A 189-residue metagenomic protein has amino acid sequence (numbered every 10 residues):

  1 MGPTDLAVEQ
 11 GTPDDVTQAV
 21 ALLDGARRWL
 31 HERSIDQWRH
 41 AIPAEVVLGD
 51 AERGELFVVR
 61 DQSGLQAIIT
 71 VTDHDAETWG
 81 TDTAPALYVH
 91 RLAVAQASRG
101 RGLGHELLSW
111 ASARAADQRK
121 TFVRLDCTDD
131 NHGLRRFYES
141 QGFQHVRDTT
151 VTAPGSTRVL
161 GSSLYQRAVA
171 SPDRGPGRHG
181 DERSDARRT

Functional and structural regions predicted by a protein language model:
A7-A21: A short beta-loop-alpha structural element at the N-terminal edge of CoA-dependent acyl/N-acetyltransferase catalytic
P13, D24-A97, H105-W110, R114 (+3 more regions): Acetyl-CoA-dependent GNAT
Q18, W110, R114, R136-F137: Structural preference for long, well-ordered alpha-helical segments within the folded cores of structured domains
A86, T128-H132, S140-Q141, V151-T189: C-terminal "cap" of GNAT-fold acetyltransferases
R101, H105, H132: Residues forming the Rossmann-fold NAD(P)(H) cofactor-binding site
L108, A115-D126: Conserved GNAT acetyl-CoA-binding A-motif
